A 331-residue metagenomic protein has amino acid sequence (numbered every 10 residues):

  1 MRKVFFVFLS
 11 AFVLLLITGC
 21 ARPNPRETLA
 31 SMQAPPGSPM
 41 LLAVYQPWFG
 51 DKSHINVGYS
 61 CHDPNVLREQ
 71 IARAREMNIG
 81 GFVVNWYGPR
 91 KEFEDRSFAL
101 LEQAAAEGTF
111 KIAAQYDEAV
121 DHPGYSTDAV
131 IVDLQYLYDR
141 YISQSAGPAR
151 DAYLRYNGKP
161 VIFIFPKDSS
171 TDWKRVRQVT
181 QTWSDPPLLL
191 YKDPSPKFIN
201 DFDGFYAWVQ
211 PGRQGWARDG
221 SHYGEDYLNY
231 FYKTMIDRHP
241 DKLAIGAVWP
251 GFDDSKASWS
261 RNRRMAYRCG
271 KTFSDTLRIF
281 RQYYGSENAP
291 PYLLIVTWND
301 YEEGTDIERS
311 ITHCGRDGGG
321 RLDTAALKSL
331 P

Functional and structural regions predicted by a protein language model:
M1-V4: Positively charged n-region of N-terminal signal peptides that target proteins for export
F6-F12: Sec-dependent N-terminal signal peptides
L14-L15, T312: Hydrophobic alpha-helical membrane context
I17-G19: C-terminal motif of bacterial Sec signal peptides marking the signal peptidase cleavage site
N24-P331: Glycan-processing catalytic domains of CAZymes
